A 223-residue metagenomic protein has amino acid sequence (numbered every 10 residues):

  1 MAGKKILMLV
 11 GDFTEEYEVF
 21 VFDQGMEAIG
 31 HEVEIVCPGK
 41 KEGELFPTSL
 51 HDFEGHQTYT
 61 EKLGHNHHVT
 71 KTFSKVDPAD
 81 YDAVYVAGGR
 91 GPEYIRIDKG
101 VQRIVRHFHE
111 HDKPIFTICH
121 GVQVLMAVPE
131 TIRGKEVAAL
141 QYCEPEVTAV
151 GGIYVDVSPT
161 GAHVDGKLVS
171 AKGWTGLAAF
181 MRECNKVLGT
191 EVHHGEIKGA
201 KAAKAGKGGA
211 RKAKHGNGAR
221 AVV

Functional and structural regions predicted by a protein language model:
M1-H111, Q123-E136, E144-V223: Extended, subdomain-level signal for the structured scaffold at the beginning of enzyme domains
I118-G121: Short, thiol/selenol-centered motifs that function as redox-active sites or metal-ligating centers
L140: Active-site-adjacent substrate-recognition loops and nearby beta-strands within hydrolase catalytic domains
